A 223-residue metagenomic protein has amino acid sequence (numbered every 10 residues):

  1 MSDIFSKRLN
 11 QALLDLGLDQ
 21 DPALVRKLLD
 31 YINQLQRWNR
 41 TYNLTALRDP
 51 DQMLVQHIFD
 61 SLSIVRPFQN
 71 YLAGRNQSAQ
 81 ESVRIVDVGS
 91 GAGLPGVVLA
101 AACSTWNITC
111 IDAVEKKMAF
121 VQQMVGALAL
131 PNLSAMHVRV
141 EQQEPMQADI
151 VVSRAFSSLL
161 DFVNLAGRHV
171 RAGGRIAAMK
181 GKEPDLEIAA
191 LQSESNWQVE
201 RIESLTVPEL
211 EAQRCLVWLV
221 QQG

Functional and structural regions predicted by a protein language model:
M1-Q80, V86, K116, Q123-L133: Class I SAM-dependent transferase core
Y42-T45, D51-Q52, Q56, A92 (+3 more regions): Flexible, active-site-adjacent loop/turn segments at secondary-structure boundaries
S82-V83, D149: The start of beta-strands in P-loop NTPase/AAA+ ATPase cores
I85-V86, L99, I108, V121: Hydrophobic packing within well-folded, soluble alpha/beta domains
D87-G91: Conserved S-adenosyl-L-methionine
A92-T105: Conserved SAM-binding loop of SAM-dependent methyltransferases across substrates and taxa, primarily the Class I
T105-G223: S-adenosylmethionine
